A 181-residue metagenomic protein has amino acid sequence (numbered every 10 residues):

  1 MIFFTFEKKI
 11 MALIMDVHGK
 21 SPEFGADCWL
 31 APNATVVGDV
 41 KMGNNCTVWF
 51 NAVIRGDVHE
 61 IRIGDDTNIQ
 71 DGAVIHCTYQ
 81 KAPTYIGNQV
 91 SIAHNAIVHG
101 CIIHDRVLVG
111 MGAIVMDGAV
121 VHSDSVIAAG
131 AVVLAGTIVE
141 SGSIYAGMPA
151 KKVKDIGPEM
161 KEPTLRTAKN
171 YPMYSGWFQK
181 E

Functional and structural regions predicted by a protein language model:
M1-D27, T137-S143, M148-E181: Terminal amphipathic alpha-helical/low-complexity segments used for targeting or macromolecular assembly
V17-E140, I144-Y145, A150-K152: Structural signal for interior beta-strand "rungs" in well-ordered beta-sheet cores of soluble enzyme domains
